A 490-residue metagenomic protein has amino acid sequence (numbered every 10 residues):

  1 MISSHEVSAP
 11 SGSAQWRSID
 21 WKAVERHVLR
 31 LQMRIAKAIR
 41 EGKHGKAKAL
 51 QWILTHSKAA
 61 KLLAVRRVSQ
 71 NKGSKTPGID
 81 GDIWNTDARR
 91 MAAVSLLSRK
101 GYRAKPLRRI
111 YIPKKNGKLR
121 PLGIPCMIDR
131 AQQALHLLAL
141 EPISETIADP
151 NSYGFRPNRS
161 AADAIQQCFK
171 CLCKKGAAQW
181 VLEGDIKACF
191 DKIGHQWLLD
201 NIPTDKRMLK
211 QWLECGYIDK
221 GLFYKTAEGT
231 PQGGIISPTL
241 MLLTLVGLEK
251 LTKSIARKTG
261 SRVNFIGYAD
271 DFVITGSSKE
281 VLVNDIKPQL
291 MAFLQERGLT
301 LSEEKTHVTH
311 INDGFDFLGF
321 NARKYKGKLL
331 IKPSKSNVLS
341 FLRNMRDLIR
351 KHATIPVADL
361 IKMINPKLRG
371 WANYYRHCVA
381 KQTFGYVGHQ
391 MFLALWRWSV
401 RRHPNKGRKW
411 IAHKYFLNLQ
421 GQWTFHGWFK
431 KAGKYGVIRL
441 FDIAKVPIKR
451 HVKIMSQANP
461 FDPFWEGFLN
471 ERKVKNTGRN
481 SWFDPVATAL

Functional and structural regions predicted by a protein language model:
M1-A9: Short, charge-rich, low-complexity alpha-helical interaction segments
A14-G73, L138-G154: Charged boundary/loop elements
K48-N116: Phosphate/adenylate-binding "loop-and-lid" substructures adjacent to NTP/NAD/dNTP-binding pockets in NTP-dependent
L96, K115, I147-N151, R156 (+1 more regions): Conserved polymerase palm-domain catalytic core
P113-N116, L122-T146: Hydrophobic alpha-helical hairpins/lids featuring a short glycine-rich hinge
R297-M363, K367-W371: A conserved non-catalytic segment of reverse transcriptases and RNA-directed RNA polymerases corresponding to the late
L348-K409: Right-hand nucleic-acid polymerase module
A394, S399-T488: Extended C-terminal regions of large enzymes
